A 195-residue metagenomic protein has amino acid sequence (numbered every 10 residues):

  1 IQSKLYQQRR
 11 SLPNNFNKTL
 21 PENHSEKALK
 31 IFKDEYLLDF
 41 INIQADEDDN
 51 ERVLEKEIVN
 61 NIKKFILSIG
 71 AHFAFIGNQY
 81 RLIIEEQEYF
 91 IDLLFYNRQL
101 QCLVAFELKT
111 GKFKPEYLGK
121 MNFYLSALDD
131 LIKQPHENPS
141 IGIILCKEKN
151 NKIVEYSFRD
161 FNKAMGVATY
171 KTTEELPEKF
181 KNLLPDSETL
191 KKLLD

Functional and structural regions predicted by a protein language model:
I1-D195: Basic, low-complexity intrinsically disordered segments
